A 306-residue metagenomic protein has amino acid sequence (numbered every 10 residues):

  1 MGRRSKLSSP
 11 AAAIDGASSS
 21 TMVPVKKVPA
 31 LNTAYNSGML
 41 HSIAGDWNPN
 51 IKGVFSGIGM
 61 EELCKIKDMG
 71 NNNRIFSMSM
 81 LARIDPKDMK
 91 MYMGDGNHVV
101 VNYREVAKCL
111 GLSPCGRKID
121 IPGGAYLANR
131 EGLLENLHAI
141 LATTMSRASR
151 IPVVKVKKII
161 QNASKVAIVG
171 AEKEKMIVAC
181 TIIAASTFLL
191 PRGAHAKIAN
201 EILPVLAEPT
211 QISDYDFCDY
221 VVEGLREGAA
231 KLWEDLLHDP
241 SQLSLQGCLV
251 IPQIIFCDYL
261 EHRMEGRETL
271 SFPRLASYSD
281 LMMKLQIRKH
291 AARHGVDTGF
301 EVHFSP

Functional and structural regions predicted by a protein language model:
M1-E174: N-terminal leader regions that mediate targeting or early regulatory function
N73, C115-R117, E131, E135-P306: Long, internal protein-protein interaction and assembly surfaces
